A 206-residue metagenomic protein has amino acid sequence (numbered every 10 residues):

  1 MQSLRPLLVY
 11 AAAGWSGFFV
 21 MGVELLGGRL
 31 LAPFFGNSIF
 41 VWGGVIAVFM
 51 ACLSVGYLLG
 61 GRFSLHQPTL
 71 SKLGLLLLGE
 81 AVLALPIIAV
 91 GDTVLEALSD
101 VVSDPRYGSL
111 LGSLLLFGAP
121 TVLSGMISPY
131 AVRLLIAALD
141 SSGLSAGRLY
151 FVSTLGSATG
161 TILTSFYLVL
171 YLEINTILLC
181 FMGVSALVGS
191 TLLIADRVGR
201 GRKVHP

Functional and structural regions predicted by a protein language model:
M1-P206: Alpha-helical transmembrane segments of multi-pass membrane proteins
